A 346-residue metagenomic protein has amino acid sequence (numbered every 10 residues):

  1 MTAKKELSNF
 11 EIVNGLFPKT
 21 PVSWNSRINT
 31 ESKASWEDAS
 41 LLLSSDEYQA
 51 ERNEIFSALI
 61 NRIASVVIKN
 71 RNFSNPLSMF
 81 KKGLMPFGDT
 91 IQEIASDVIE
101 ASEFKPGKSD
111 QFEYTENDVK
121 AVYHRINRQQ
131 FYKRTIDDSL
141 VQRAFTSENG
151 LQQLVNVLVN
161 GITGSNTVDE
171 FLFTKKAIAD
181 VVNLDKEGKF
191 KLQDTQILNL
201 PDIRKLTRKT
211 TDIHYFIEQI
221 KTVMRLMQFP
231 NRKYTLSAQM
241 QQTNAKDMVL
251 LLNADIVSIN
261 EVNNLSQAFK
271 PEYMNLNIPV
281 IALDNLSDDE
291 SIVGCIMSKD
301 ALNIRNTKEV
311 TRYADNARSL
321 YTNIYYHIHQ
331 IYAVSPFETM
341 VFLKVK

Functional and structural regions predicted by a protein language model:
M1-N61, V66-N70, Q267-K346: Extended, compositionally biased alpha-helical segments that mediate assembly or anchoring
A3, T30, W36, N183-D194: Intrinsically disordered, low-complexity coil segments
E51-R134: Assembly/oligomerization interface modules of large self-assembling protein complexes
I63, I162, N166, I220 (+1 more regions): Hydrophobic, Leu/Ile/Phe/Ala-enriched alpha-helical segments that form helix-helix packing faces
K69-M79, F171-T174, I178, V182-L184 (+2 more regions): Short glycine-rich, low-complexity/disordered patches
T115-H124, R128, Y132, V141-Q142 (+2 more regions): Long, hydrophobic alpha/beta structural blocks
D118-F190, N323-I324: Long, contiguous amphipathic alpha-helices that act as assembly "spine/axial" helices in icosahedral shell and virion
P201-Y313: Extended oligomerization regions of viral-like shell subunits
